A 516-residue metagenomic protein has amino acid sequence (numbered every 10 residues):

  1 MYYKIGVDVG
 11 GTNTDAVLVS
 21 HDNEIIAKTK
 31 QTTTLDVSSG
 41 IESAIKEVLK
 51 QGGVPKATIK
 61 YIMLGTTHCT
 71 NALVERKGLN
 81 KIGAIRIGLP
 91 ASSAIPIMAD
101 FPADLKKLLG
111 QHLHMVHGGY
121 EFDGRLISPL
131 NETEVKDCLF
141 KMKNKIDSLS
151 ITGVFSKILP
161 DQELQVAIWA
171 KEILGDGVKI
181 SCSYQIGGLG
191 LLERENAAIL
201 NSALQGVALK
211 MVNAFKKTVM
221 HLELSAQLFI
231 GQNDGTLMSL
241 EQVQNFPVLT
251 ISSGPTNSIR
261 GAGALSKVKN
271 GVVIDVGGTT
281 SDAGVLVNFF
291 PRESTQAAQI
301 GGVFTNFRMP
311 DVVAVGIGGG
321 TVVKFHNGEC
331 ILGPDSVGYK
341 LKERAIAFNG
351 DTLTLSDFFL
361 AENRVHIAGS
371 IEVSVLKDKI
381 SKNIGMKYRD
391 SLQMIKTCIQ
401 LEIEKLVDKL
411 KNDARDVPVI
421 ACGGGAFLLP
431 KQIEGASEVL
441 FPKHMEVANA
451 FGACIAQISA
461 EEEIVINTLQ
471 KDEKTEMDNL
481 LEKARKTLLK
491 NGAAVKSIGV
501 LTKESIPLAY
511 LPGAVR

Functional and structural regions predicted by a protein language model:
M1-R516: N-terminally biased helix-coil "hinge/interface" segments that flank
